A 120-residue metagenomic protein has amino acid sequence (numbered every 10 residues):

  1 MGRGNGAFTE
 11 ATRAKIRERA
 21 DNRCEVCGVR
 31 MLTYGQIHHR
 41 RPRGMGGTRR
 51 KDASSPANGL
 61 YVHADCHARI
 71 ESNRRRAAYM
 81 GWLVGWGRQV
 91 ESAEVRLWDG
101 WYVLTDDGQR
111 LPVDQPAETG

Functional and structural regions predicted by a protein language model:
M1-T12, V113-G120: Arg/Lys-rich, low-complexity, intrinsically disordered N-terminal tails that contact nucleic acids
G4-N5, K51, D65: Residues that cap or flank secondary-structure elements
F8-Q36, Y61-C66: Short cysteine-rich loop/turn motifs with clustered Cys
V29-L32, G44, S55-Y79: Short Cys/His-centered divalent metal-binding micro-motifs
T33-T48: Short recognition patches in nucleic-acid-associated and regulatory proteins
G44-Y61, G81-V95: Short microdomains enriched in Cys/His and/or Lys/Arg
W82-G120: Short flanking/linker segments adjacent to small metal-binding domains or redox-active Cys/His motifs
